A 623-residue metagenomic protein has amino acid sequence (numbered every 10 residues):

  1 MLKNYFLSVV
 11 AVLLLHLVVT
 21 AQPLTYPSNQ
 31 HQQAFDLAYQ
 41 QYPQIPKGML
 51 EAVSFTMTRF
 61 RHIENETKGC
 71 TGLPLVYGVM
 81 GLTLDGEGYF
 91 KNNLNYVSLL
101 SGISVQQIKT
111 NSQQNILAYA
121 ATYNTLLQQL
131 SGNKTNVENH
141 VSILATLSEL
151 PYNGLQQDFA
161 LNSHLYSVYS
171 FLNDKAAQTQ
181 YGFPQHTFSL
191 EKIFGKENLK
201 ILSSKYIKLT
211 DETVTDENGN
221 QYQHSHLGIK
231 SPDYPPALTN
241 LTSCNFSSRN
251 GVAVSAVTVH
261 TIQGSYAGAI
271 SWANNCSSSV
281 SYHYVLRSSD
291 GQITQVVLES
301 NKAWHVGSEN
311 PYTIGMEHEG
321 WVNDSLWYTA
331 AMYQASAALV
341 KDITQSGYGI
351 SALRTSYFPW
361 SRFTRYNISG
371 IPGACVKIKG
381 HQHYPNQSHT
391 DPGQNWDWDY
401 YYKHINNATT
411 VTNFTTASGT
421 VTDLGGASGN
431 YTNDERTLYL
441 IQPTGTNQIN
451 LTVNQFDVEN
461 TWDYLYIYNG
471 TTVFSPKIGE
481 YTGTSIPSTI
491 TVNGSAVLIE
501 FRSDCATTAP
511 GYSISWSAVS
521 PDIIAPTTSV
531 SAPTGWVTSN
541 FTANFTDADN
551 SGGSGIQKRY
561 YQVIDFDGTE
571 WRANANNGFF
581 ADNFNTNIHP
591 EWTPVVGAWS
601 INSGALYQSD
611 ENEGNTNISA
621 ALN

Functional and structural regions predicted by a protein language model:
S8-H16: Bacterial N-terminal signal peptides
L24-L172, Q180-Y181: Catalytic glycan-binding domains that act on GlcNAc-containing polysaccharides
T25, N198-G307: N-terminal catalytic cores of peptidoglycan-degrading enzymes
H164-P236, S325-T409: Basic/polar, cationic surfaces and motifs that engage anionic cell-wall and phosphate/carboxylate ligands
G268-N275, Q608-N623: Secreted extracellular polysaccharide-interacting domains
T409-D522: Domain-level representation of secreted and single-pass membrane ectodomains enriched in extracellular protease systems
S520-N583, V596-A598: Low-complexity, disordered linker/stalk regions enriched in Pro/Thr/Ser/Gly
N577, N583-I618: Extracellular glycan-recognition surfaces and repeat-rich motifs
